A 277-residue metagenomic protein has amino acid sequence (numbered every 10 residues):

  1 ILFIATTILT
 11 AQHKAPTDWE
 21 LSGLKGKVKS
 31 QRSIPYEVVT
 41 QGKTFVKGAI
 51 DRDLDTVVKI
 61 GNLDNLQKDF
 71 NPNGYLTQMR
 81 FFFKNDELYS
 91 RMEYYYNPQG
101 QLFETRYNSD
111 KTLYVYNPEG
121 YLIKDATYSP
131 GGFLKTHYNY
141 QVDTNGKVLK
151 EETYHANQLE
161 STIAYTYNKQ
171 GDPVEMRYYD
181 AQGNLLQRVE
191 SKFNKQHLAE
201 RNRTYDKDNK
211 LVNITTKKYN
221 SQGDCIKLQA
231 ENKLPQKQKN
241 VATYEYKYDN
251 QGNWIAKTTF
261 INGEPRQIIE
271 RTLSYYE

Functional and structural regions predicted by a protein language model:
I1-A15: Bacterial Sec-dependent N-terminal signal peptides
Q12-E277: Buried hydrophobic residues that stabilize the cores of well-folded domains
